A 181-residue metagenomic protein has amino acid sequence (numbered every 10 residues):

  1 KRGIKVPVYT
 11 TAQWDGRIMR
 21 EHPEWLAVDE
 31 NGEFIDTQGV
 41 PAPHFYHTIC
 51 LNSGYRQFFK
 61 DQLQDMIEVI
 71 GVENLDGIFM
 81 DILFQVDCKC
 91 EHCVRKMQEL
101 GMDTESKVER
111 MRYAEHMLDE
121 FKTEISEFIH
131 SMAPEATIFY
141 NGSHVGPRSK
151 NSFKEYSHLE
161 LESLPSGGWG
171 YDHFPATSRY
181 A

Functional and structural regions predicted by a protein language model:
K1-G3, A176-A181: Short, intrinsically disordered, charge-balanced linker/junction segments flanking boundaries in proteins
G3-A12, I82, Y140-G142, S163: A cross-domain feature marking catalytic cores of carbohydrate-active enzymes and several ubiquitous metabolic/repair
K5-I70, M111, T123: Active-site-adjacent "subsite" loops/lids of carbohydrate-active enzymes
K5-P7, D76-G77, S157-L159: Hydrophobic beta-strand segments of well-ordered beta-sheets in folded domains
Q13-A42, M80-E105, Y156-H158: Aromatic- and acidic-residue-enriched segments that line the glycan-binding/catalytic groove of carbohydrate-active
G54-E155: Active-site neighborhood of glycoside hydrolase catalytic domains
D81, G146-Y171, S178: Aromatic- and acid-rich polysaccharide-binding/catalytic face of secreted or lumenal carbohydrate-active enzymes
Y113-H116, G168-D172: Alpha-helix capping and helix-loop boundary segments enriched in small/acidic/polar residues
